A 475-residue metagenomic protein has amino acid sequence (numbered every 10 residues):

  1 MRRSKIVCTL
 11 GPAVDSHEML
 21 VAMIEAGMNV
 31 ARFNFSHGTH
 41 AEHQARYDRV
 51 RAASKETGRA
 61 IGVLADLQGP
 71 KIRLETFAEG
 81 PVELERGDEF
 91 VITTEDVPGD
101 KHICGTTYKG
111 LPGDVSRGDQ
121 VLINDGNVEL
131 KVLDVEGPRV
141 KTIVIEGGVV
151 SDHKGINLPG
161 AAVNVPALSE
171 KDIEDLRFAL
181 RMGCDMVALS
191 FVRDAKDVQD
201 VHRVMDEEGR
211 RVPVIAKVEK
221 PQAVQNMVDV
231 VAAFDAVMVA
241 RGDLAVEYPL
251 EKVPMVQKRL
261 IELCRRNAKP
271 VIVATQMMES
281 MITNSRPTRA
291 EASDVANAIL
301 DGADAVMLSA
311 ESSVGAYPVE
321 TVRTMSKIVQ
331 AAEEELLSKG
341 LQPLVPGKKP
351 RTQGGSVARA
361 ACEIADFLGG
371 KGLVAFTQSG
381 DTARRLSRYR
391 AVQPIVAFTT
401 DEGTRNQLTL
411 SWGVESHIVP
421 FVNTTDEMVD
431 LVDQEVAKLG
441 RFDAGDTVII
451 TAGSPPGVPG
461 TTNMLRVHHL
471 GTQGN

Functional and structural regions predicted by a protein language model:
M1-N475: Non-catalytic helical/linker scaffolds that mediate oligomerization, partner binding, and domain coupling around large
